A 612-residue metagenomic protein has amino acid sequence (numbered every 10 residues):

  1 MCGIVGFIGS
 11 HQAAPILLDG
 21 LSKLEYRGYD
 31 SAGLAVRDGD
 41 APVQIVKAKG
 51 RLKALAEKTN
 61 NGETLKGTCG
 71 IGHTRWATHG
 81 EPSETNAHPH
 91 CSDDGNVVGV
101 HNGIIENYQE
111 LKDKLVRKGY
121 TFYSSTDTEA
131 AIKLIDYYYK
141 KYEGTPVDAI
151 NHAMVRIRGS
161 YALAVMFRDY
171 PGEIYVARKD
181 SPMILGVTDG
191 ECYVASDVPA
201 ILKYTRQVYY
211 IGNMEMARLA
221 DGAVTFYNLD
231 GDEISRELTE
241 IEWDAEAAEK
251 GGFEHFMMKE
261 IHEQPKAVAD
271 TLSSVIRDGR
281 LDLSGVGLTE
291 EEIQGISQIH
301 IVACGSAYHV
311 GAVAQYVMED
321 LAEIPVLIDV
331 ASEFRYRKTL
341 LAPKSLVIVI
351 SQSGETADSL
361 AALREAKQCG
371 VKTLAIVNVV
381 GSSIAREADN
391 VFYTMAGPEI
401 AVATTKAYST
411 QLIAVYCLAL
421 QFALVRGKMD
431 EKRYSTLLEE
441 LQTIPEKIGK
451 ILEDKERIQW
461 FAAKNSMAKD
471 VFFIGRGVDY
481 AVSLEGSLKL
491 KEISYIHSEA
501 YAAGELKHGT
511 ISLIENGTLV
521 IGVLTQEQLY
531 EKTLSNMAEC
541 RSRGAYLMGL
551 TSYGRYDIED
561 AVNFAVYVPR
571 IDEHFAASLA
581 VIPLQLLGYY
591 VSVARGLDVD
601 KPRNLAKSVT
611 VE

Functional and structural regions predicted by a protein language model:
M1-E254, K266-S273, R277-S297, Y336 (+4 more regions): Conserved short alpha-helical segments that host acidic/polar catalytic motifs at enzyme active sites
F7-S10, T121, S125, Y139-E143 (+18 more regions): Hydrophobic alpha-helical scaffolding
T68, G72-T85, V275-E291, A314-I350 (+2 more regions): Glycine-rich oxoanion-binding loops at beta->alpha junctions
P89, M166, Y175-V176, V208-Y209 (+12 more regions): Replace "in large, NTP-powered and nucleic-acid-processing enzymes" with "in large, NTP-powered factors and other
I157-E191, S466-E492, L529, L534: Acidic/histidine-rich
G231, Y546, E559-A561, I571-E612: Generic C-terminus detector
Q264-V268, L272-H300, N390-L519, S592-E612: Active-site phosphate/pyrophosphate-binding segments
Q294-T436, E440-T443, V523-P569, L587 (+1 more regions): Glycine-rich phosphate-binding loops that contact phosphosugars or nucleotide phosphates
